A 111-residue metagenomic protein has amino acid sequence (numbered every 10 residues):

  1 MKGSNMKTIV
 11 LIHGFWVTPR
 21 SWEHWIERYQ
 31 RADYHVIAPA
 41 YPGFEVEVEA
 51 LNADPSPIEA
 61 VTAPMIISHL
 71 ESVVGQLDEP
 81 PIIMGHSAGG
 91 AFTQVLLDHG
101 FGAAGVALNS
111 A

Functional and structural regions predicted by a protein language model:
M6-I9: Extreme N-terminal starter segment of soluble prokaryotic enzymes
G14-V17: Active-site glycine-rich loops that stabilize anionic/oxyanionic intermediates across multiple enzyme folds
P19-R20, V46: Short N-terminal helix/helix-N-cap motif within the alpha/beta-hydrolase-1
H24, V95-L96: Active-site signature of alpha/beta-hydrolase-fold catalytic machinery across serine- and Asp/Cys-nucleophile hydrolases
Q30-N52: Conserved alpha/beta-hydrolase
S56-Q76: Alpha/beta-hydrolase active-site loop
M84-G89, T93: Gly/Ala-rich beta-loop-alpha elbow adjacent to hydrolase catalytic centers
V106-A111: Active-site nucleophile loop of the alpha/beta-hydrolase fold
